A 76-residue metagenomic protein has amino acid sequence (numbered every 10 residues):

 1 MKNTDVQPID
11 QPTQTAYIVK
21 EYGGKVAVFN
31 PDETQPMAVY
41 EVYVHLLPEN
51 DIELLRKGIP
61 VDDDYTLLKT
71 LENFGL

Functional and structural regions predicted by a protein language model:
M1-P36: The feature represents the first ordered module of a protein
Y17, Y22, Y40-Y43, Y65: Sequence-level detector for tyrosine residue identity
V26-R56: Flexible, solvent-exposed short loops/turns enriched in glycine
E49-L76: C-terminal partner/receptor-binding element of secreted or periplasmic proteins
